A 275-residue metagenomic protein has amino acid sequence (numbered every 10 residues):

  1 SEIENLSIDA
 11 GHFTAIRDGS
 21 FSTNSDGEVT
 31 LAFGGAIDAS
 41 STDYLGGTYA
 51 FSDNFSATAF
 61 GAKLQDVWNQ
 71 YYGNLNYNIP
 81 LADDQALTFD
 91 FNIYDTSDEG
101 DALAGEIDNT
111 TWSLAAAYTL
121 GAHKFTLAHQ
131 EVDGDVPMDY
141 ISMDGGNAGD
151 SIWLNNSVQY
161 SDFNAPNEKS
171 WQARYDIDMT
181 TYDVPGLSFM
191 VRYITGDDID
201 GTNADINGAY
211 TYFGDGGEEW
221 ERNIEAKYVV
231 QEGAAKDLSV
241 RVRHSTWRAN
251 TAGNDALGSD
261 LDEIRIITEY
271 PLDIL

Functional and structural regions predicted by a protein language model:
E2, Y49-F51, Y77-I79, A117-L120 (+4 more regions): Residue-level signature of outer-membrane beta-barrel architecture
E2-N78: Internal metal/ion-chelating core segments
E4-A10, R17, D53-T58, A82-F89 (+5 more regions): Repeated loop/turn-to-beta-strand initiation elements of outer-membrane beta-barrel proteins
D9-F13, T23, G46-T48, T58-A62 (+7 more regions): Transmembrane beta-strands of outer-membrane beta-barrel proteins
D9-T42, D84-P166, A249-S259: Outer-membrane beta-barrel translocator/channel fold
A39-D43, V67-Y71, D108-W112, N167-W171 (+2 more regions): Residues that define the transmembrane beta-barrel architecture of outer-membrane proteins
A122, H129-V229: C-terminal structural cap/anchor segments
A173, I224-Y228, D260-L275: Outer-membrane beta-barrel "beta-signal"
